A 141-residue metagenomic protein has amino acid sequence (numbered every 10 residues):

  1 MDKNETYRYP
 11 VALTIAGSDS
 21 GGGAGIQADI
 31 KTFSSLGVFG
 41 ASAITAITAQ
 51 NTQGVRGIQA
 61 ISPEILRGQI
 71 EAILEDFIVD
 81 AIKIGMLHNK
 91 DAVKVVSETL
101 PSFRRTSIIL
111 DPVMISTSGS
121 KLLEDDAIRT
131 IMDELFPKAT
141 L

Functional and structural regions predicted by a protein language model:
M1-A81: Small-residue (G/A/S/T)-rich helix-start motifs and N-terminal tracts that mark the onset
A81-I84, H88-L141: Conserved beta-alpha-beta core of the PfkB/ribokinase-like small-molecule kinase fold
